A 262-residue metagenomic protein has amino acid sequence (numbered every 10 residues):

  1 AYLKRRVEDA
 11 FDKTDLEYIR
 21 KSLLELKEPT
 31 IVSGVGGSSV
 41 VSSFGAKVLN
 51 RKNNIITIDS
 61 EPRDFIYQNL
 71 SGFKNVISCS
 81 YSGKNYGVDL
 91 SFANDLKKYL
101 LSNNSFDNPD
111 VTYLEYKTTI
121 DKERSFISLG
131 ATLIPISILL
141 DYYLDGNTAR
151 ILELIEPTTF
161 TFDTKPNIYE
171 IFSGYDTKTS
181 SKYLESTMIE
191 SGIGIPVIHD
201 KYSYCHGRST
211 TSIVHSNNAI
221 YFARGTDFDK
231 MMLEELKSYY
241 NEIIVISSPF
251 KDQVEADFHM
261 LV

Functional and structural regions predicted by a protein language model:
A1-Y18, E25, F126-A131: Cofactor-/ligand-binding subdomain signature composed of acidic, glycine-rich, tryptophan-containing flexible loops
F11, R20, R150-E153: Intrinsic-disorder-driven secretion/translocation and chaperone-binding regions of pathogen effectors and toxins
Y18, S22-G72, T164-V214: Anionic-ligand anchoring segments at beta-strand to alpha-helix junctions in alpha/beta enzyme folds, i.e., glycine
K27-R150, A219-S248: Glycine-rich phosphate-binding loops that contact phosphosugars or nucleotide phosphates
I134-Y142, S186-E190, D257-V262: Short, hydrophobic/amphipathic alpha-helical patches that form generic packing surfaces within helical domains
G146-K165: A charged, amphipathic alpha-helical module
S181-F258: Internal helical hairpin/lid segments
